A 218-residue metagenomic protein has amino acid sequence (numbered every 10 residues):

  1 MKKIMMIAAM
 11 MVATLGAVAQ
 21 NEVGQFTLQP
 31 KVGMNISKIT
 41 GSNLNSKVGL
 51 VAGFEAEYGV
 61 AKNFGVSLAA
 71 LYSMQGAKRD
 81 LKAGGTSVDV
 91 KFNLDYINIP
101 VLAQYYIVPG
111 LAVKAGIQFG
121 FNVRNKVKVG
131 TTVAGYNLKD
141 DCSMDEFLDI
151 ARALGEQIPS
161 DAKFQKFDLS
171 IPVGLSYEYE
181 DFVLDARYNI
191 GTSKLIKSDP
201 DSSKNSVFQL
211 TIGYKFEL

Functional and structural regions predicted by a protein language model:
Q20-G59, S67, D168, G191: Short glycine/proline- and aromatic-enriched beta-strand/turn motifs that initiate or cap beta-hairpins
V23, A61, V108, Y179-F182 (+1 more regions): Outer-membrane beta-barrel channels and translocator barrels
G24-F26, L44-L50, N93-I97, F167-I171 (+2 more regions): Residues that define the transmembrane beta-barrel architecture of outer-membrane proteins
P30, A52-F54, I99-V101, V113 (+2 more regions): Membrane-embedded beta-strands of outer-membrane beta-barrel proteins, especially the hydrophobic/small aromatic
M34-K38, Y72-G76, F119-V123, Y179-D181 (+2 more regions): Transmembrane beta-strands of outer-membrane beta-barrel pores
I39-L44, Q75-D95, V123-K166, K194-F208: Flexible, solvent-exposed loop segments that connect beta-strands
N63-V66, L111-V113, D181-A186: Repeated loop/turn-to-beta-strand initiation elements of outer-membrane beta-barrel proteins
V173, Y177-V183, I190, K204-L218: Outer-membrane beta-barrel "beta-signal"
